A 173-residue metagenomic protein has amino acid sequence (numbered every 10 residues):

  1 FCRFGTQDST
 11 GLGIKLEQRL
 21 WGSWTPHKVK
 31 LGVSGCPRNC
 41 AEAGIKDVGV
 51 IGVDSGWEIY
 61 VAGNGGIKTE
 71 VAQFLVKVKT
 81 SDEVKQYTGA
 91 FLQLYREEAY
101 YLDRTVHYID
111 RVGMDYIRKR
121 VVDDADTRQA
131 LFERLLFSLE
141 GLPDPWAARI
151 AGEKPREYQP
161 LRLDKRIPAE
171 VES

Functional and structural regions predicted by a protein language model:
F1-E58, G152-S173: Small-residue-enriched alpha-helical segments and adjacent helix-cap loops that form tight helix-helix packing
Q18-T25, G89-Y101, V122-D126: Generic secondary-structure signature for well-ordered alpha-helical cores
K30, G35, N39, G44-R104 (+2 more regions): Mobile "lid/hinge" segments at catalytic clefts and subdomain interfaces of large enzymes
W57-G63, A130-R134, L139-W146: Active-site pocket-lining/capping segments in soluble small-molecule metabolic enzymes
T80, T127, E170-E172: Intrinsic-disorder/low-complexity, polar/charged segments
I109-E140: Terminal amphipathic helices with adjacent charged low-complexity linkers/tails
L142-R156: Acidic/aromatic/glycine-rich contiguous surface patches that form carbohydrate-binding/processing clefts and analogous
